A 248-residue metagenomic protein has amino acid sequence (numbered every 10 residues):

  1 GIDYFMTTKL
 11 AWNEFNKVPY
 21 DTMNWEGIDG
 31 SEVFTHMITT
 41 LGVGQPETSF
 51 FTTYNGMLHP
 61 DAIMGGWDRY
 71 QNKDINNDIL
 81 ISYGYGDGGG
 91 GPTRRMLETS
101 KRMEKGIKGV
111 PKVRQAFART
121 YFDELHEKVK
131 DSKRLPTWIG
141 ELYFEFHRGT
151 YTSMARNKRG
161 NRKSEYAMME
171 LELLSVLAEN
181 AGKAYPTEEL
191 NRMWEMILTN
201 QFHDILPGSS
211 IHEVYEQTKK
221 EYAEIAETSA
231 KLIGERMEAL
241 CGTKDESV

Functional and structural regions predicted by a protein language model:
G1-V248: Catalytic-domain carbohydrate-binding cleft regions of carbohydrate-active enzymes
